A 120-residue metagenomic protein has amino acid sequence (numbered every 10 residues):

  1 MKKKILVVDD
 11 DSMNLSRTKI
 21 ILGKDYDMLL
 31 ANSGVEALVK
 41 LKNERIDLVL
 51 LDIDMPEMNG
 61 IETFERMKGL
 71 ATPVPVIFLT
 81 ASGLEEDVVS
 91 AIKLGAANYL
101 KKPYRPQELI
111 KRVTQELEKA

Functional and structural regions predicted by a protein language model:
S12-L29: Two-component/phosphorelay signaling modules centered on CheY-like receiver
L30-V39, G60-E62: Helix N-cap/capping motif at the beta->alpha junctions
K42-E44, R66-P73, L94: Conserved phosphotransfer cores of two-component systems
E44-L50: Active-site beta3 strand of CheY-like receiver
M55: Receiver (REC) domain active-site loop signature in two-component systems and cognate sites in sensor histidine kinases
E62, G83-N98: Alpha4 helix (beta4-alpha4-beta5 surface) of REC/receiver domains from two-component response regulators
Y104-V113: C-terminal output helix
